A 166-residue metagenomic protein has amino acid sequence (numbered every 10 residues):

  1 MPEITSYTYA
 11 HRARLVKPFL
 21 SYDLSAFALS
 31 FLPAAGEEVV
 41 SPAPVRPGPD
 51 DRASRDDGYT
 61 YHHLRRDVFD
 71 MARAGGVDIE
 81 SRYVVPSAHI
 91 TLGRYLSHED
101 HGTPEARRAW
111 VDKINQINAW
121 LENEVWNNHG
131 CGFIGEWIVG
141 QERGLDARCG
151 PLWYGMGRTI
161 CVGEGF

Functional and structural regions predicted by a protein language model:
M1-F166: Histidine-dependent nucleotide/RNA phosphoesterase domain, centered on the 2H-phosphoesterase fold with its duplicated
